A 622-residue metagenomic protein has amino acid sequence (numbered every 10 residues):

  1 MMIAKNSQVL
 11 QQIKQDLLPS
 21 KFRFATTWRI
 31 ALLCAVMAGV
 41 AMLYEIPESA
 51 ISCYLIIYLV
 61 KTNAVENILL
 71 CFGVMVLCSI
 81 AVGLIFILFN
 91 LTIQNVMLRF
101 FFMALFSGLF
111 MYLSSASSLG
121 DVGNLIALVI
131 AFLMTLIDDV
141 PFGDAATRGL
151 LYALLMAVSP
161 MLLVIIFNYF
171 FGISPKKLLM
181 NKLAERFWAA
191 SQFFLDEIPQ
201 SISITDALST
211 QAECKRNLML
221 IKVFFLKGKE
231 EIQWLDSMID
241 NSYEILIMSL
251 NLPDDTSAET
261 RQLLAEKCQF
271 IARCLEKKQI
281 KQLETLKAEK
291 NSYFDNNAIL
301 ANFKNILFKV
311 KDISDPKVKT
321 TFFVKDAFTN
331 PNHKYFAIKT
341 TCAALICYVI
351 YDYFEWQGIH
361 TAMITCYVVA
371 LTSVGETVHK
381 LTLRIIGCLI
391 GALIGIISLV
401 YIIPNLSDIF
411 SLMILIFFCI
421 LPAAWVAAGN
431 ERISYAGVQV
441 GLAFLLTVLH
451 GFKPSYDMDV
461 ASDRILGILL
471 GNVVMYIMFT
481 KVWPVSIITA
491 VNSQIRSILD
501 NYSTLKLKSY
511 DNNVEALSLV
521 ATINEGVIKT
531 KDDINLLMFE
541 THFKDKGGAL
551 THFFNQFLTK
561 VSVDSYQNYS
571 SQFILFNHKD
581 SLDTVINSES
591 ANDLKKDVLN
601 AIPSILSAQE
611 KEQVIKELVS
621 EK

Functional and structural regions predicted by a protein language model:
M1-C214, K222-V223, E230, S292-D295 (+3 more regions): A transmembrane helix-and-boundary motif of multi-pass membrane transporters/channels
F187-K317, L499-N512, A516-K622: Cytosolic, long alpha-helical scaffolding segments
